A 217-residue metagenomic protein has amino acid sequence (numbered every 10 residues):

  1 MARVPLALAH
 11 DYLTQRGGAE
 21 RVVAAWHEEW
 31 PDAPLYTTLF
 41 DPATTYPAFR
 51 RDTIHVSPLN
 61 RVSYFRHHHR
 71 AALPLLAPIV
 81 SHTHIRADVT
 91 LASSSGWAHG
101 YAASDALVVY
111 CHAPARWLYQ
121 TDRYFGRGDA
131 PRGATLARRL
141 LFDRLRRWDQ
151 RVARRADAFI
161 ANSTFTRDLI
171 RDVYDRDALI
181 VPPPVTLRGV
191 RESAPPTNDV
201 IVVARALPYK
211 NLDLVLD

Functional and structural regions predicted by a protein language model:
A2-T14, T38-L39: Nucleotide-activated donor-dependent transferases that construct or modify glycoconjugates
D11-L13, S95, P183, V202-L207: Conserved donor-binding loops in enzymes that form glycosidic bonds
A19-W30: Short amphipathic alpha-helix
E29-A98: Active-site donor-binding segments of glycosyltransferases and PAPS-dependent sulfotransferases
V89-L91, A102-P131, I160, L179: Active-site proximal beta-strand in glycosyltransferases
G126-F159, R167-D168: Membrane-proximal helix-turn-helix segments that form the acceptor-binding/catalytic region of lipid-linked
F165, P184: Carbohydrate-associated surface elements
R191-K210, L216: Conserved donor-binding/catalytic core segment of Leloir-type glycosyltransferases
